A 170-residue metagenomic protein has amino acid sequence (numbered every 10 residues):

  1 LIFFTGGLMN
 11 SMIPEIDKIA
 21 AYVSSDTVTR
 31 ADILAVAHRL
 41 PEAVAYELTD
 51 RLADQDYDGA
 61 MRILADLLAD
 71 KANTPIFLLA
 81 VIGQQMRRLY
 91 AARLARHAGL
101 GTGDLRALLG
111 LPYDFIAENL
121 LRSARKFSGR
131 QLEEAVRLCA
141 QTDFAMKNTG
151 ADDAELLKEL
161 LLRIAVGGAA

Functional and structural regions predicted by a protein language model:
L1-Y46, R51-D54: Long, charge-dense, solvent-exposed interaction surfaces that engage phosphate-rich ligands
Y57-A170: Helix-rich C-terminal "collar"/helical-bundle subdomain used as an assembly and partner-interaction module in RFC-like
